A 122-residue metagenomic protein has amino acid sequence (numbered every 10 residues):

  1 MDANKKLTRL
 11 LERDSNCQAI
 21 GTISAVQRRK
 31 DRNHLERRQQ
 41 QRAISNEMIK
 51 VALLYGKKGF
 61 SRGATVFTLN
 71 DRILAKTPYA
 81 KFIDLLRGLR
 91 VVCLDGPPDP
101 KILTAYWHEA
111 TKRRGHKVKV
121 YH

Functional and structural regions predicted by a protein language model:
M1-H122: Ribonuclease/tRNase effector modules and their secretory precursors
